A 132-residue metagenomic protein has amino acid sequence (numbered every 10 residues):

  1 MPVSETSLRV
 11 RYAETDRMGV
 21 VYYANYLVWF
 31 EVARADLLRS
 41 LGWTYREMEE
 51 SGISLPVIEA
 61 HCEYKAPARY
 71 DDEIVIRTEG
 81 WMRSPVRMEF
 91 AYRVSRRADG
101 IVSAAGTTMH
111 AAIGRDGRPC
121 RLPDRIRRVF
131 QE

Functional and structural regions predicted by a protein language model:
M1-V57, G114-E132: Hot-dog-fold acyl-thioester-processing enzymes
P2-T6, R39, R69-Y70, G80-E132: HotDog/MaoC-like acyl-thioester-processing domains
L8-V10, C62, Y92: Preference for bulky hydrophobic residues occupying beta-strand positions in well-ordered beta-sheet regions
R11, K65, R96: Residue-level recognition of the GNAT/N-acetyltransferase active site
L37-M88, A105: Hydrophobic beta-strand-centered segment that forms part of the acyl-chain substrate-binding groove
